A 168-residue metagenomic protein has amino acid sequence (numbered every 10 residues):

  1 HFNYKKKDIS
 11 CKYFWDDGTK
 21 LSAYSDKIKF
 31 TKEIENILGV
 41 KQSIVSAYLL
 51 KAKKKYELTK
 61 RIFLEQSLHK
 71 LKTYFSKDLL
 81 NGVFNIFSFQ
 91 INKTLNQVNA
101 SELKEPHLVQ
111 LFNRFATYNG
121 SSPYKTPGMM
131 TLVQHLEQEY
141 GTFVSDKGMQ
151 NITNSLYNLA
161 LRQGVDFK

Functional and structural regions predicted by a protein language model:
H1, E33-I34, V98, E102 (+3 more regions): Residues within well-ordered alpha helices
H1-F2, Q110, K168: Acidic/polar loop patches that form or flank catalytic/metal-binding clefts of enzymes that bind anionic ligands
H1-S10, L103: N-terminal FAD cofactor-binding segment of flavoenzymes
Y4-K6, K27, N92, M149: Generic structural signal for well-ordered secondary structure
K12-F14: Residue-level detector of beta-strand face positions
D16-P127: Rossmann-like flavin
T131-K168: Helical element adjacent to the flavin cofactor pocket in flavoenzyme catalytic cores
